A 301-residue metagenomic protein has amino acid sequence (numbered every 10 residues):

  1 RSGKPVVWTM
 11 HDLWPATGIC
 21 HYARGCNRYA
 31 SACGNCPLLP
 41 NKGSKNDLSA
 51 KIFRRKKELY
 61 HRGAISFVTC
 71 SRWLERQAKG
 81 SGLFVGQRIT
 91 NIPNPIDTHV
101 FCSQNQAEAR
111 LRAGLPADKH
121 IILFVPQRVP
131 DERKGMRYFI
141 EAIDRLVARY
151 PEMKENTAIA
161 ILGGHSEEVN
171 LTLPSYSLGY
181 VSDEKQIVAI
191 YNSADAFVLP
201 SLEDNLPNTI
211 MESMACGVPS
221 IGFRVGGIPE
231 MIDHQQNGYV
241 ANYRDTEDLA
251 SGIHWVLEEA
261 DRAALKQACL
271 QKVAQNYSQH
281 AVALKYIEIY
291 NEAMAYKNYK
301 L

Functional and structural regions predicted by a protein language model:
T17-G18, G43-N91, I96-Q106: A short, active-site helix/loop in glycosyltransferases that binds the activated sugar's phosphate group
C102-L115, K266, Y299: A short helix/loop element that forms part of the nucleotide-sugar donor recognition site in Leloir-type
P116-K134, I140-I143: Conserved donor-binding/catalytic core segment of Leloir-type glycosyltransferases
K154-T157, G163-V188, A196: Nucleotide-activated donor-binding/catalytic signature segment of Leloir-type glycosyltransferases, i.e., the conserved
L202: Aromatic "clamp/platform" in nucleotide-sugar-dependent glycosyltransferases that forms part of the donor/acceptor
P219-G222: Short hydrophobic beta-strand element within catalytic cores of glycosyltransferases and related nucleotide-activated
H234-Q235, Y239-T246, W255-A260: Conserved acidic donor-binding segment of nucleotide-sugar-dependent glycosyltransferases
D261-N276, K285-E288, E292: A short, well-ordered alpha-helix in the C-terminal region of glycosyltransferases
